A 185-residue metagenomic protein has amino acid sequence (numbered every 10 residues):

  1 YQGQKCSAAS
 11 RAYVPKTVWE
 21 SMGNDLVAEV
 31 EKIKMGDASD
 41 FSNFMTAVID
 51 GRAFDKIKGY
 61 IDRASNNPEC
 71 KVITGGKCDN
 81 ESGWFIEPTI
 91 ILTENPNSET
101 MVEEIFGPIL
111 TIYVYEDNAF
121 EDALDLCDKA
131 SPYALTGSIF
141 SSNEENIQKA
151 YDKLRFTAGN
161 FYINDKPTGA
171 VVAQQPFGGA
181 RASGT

Functional and structural regions predicted by a protein language model:
Y1-P96, V114-K129, I163: ALDH superfamily catalytic-core signature
K34, C78, F85-T185: Conserved C-terminal structural/oligomerization subdomain of aldehyde/semialdehyde dehydrogenase
